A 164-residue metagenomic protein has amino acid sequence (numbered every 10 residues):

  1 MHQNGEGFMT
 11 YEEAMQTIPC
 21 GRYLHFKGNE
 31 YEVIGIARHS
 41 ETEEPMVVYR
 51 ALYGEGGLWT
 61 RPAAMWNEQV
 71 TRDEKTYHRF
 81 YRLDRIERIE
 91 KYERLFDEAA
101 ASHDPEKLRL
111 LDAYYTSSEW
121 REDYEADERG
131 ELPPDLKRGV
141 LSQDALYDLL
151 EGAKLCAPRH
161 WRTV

Functional and structural regions predicted by a protein language model:
H2-D84, D97, E122, L141: Mixed-charge, low-complexity intrinsically disordered regions
G5-E6, H160-V164: Short intrinsically disordered terminal tails
T10, H103-D104: Intrinsically disordered, low-complexity coil/linker segments enriched for acidic/polar and small residues
R85-S102: Short terminal alpha-helical segments
H103, S118, A153, A157-H160: Short, flexible helical or helix-coil boundary motifs
P105-L111: Short amphipathic alpha-helical coiled-coil/interface segments
A113-E151, V164: Long, low-complexity or tandemly repetitive, helically biased scaffold regions used for multimeric assembly/adhesion
